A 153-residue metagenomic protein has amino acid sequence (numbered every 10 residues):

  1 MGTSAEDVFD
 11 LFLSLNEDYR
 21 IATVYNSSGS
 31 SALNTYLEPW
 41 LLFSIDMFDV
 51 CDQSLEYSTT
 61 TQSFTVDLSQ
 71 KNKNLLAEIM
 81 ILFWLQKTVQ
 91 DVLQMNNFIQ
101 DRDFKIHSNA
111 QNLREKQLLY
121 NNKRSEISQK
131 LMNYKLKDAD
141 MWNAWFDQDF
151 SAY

Functional and structural regions predicted by a protein language model:
M1-L68, M132-Y153: Conserved short "hinge" loops at termini or chain/domain junctions
E6, E17, E38, E56 (+4 more regions): Glutamate identity and glutamate-enriched acidic tracts
D10, I79-L82, D101, A110 (+2 more regions): Generic N-terminal initiation segments characterized by hydrophobic and/or small/turn-forming residues
D46, Q90, A110, E126 (+1 more regions): A generic structural signal for solvent-exposed, polar alpha-helical segments
Q53, Y57, L85-F98: Short, solvent-exposed secondary-structure capping/transition elements
S63-Q70, F98-N109, L113: Short, exposed interaction segments that mediate macromolecular assembly or regulatory contacts
Q70-V89: Elongated alpha-helical scaffolds
S108-M141: Polybasic, proline/glycine-rich intrinsically disordered low-complexity segments
